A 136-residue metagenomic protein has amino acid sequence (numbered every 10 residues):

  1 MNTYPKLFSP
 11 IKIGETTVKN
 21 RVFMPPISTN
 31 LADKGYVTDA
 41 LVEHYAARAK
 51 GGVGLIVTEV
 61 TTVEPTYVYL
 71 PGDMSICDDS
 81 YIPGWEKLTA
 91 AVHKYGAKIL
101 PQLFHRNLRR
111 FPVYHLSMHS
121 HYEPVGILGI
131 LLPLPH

Functional and structural regions predicted by a protein language model:
M1-H136: Flavin-dependent oxidoreductase catalytic cores
